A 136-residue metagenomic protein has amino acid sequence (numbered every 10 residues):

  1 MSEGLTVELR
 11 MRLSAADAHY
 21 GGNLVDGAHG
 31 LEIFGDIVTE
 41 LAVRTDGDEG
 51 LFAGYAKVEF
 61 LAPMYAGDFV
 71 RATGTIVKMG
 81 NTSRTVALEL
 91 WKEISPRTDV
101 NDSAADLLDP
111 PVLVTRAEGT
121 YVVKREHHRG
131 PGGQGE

Functional and structural regions predicted by a protein language model:
M1-L51, D109-E136: Hot-dog-fold acyl-thioester-processing enzymes
G47-D68: Small beta-barrel nucleic-acid-binding modules, principally OB-folds
Y65-A66, I76-E136: HotDog/MaoC-like acyl-thioester-processing domains
